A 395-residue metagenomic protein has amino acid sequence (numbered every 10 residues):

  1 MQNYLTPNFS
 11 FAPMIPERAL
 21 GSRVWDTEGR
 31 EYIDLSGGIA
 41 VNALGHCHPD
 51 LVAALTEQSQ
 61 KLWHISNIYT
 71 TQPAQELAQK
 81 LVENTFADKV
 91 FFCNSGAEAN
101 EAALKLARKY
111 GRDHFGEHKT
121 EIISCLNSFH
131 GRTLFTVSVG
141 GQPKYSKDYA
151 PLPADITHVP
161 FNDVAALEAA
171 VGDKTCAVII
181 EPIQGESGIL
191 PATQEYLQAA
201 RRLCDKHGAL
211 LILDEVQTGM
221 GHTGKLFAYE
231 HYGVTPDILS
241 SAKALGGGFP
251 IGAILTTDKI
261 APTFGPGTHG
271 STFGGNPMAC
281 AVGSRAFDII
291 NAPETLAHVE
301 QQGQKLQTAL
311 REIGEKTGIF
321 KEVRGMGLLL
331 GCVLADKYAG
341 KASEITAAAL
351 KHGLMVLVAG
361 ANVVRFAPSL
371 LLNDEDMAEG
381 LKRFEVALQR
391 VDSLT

Functional and structural regions predicted by a protein language model:
M1-T395: Conserved N-terminal phosphate-binding loop of PLP-dependent enzymes in the Aspartate aminotransferase
